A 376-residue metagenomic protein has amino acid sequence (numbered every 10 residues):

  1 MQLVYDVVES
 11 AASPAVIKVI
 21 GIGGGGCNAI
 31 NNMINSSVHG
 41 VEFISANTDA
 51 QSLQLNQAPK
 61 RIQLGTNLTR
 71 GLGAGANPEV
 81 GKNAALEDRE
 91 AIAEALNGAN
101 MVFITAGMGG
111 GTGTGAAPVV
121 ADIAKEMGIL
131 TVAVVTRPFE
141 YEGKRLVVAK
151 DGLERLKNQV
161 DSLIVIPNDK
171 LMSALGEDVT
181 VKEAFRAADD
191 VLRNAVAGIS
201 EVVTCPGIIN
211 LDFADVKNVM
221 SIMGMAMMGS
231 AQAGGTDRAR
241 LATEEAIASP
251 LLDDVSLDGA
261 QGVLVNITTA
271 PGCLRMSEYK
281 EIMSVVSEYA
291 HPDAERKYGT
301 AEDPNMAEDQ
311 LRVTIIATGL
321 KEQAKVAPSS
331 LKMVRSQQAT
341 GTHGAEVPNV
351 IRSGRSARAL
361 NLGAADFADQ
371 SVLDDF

Functional and structural regions predicted by a protein language model:
M1-F376: Tubulin/FtsZ superfamily GTPase core signature
